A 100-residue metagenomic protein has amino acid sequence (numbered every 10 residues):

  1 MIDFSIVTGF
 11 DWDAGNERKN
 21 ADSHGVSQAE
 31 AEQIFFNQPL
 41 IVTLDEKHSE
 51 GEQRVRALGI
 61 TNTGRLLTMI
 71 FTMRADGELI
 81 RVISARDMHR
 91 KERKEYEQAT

Functional and structural regions predicted by a protein language model:
M1-T100: Ribonuclease/tRNase effector modules and their secretory precursors
